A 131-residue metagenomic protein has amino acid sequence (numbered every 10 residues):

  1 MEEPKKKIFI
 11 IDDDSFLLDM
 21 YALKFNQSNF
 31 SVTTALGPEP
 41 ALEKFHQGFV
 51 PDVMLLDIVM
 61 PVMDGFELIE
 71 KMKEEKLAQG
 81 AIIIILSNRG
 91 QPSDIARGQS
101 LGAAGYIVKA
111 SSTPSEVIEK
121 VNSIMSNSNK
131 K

Functional and structural regions predicted by a protein language model:
M1-F9, P114-K131: Non-catalytic signal-transmission and effector/linker regions of two-component phosphorelay proteins
D19-N26: Charged docking surfaces used in two-component/phosphorelay signaling
T34-E43, G65: Helix N-cap/capping motif at the beta->alpha junctions
E43, F66-Q79: Short amphipathic alpha-helix used as the core "switch/output" element in two-component signaling
F49-L55: Active-site beta3 strand of CheY-like receiver
D57, S87: Active-site residues of response regulator receiver
M60: Receiver (REC) domain active-site loop signature in two-component systems and cognate sites in sensor histidine kinases
